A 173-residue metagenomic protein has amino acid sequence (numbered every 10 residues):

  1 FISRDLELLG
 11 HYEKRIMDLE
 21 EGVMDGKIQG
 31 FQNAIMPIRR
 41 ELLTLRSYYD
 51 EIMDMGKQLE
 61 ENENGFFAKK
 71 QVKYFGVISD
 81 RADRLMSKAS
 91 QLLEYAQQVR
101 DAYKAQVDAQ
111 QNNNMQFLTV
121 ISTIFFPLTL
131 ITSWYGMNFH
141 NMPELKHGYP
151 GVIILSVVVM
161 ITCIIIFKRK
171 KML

Functional and structural regions predicted by a protein language model:
F1, L9-G10, M17-Y135: Membrane-associated alpha-helical segments
D5, L85, C163-I165: Alpha-helical transmembrane segments
I121, F126-L173: Alpha-helical transmembrane anchor segments
